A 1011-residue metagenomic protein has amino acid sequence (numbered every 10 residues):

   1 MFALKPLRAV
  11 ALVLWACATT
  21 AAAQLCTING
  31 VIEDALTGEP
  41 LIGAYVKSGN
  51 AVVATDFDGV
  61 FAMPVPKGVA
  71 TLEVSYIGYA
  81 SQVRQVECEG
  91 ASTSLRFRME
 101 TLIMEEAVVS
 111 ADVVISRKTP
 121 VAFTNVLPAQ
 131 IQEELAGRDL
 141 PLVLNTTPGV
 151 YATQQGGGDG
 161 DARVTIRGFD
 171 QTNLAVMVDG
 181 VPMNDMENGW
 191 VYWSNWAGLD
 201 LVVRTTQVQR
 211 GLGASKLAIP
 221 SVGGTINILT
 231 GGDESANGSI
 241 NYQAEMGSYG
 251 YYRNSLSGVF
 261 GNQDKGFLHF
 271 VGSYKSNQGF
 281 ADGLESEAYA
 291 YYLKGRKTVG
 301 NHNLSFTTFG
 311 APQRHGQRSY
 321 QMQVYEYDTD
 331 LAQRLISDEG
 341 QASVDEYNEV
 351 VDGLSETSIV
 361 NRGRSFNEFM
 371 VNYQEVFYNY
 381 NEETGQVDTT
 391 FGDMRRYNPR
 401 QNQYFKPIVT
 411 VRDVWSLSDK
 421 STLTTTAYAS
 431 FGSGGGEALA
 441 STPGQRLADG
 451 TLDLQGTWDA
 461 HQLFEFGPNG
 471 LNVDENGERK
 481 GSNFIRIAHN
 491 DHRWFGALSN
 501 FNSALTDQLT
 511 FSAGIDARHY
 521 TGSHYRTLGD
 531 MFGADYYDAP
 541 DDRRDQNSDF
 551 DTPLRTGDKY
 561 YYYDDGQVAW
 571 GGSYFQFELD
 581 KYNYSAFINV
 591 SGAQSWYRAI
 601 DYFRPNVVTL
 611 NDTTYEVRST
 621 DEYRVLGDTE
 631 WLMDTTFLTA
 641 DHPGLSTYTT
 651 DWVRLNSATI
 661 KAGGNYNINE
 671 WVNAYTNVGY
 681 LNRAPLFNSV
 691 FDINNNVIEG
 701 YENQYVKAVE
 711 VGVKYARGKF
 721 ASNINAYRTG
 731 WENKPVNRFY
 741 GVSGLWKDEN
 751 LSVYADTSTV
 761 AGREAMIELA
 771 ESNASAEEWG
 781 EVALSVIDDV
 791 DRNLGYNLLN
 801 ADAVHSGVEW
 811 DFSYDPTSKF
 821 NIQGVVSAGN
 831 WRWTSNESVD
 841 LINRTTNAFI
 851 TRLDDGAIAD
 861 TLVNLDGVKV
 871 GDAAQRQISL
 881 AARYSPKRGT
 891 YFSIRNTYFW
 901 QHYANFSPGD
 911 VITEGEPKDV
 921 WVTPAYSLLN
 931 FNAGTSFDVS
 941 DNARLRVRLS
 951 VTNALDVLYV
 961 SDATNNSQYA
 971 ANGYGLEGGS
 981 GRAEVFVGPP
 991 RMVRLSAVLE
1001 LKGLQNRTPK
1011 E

Functional and structural regions predicted by a protein language model:
E33, T37, K47, S75-Y79 (+2 more regions): Short, acidic, small-residue-rich periplasmic hinge/interaction motif at the N-terminus of Gram-negative outer-membrane
P64, Q132, P182-R210, L229 (+1 more regions): Short acidic/polar hinge/loop motifs at secondary-structure boundaries that mediate gating or recognition
P141-P182, R204: Extracytoplasmic beta-strand/coil segments of soluble accessory domains associated with Gram-negative outer-membrane
S215, G224-G261, F270-D282, R895: Short strand-turn segments of transmembrane beta-barrel domains in outer membranes, especially the first one or two
S512-N669, F691, V825, S838-I842: Signature of Gram-negative outer-membrane beta-barrel scaffolds
W596, V617-P643, W652, Y666-V709 (+5 more regions): Surface-exposed extracellular loop regions of Gram-negative outer-membrane beta-barrel proteins, predominantly
R728-G730, S752-P908, S996-E1000, Q1005-K1010: Gram-negative outer-membrane beta-barrel transporters
G730-N733, N737-V742, I822, G889 (+2 more regions): C-terminal beta-signal and adjacent terminal beta-strands/loops of Gram-negative outer-membrane beta-barrel proteins
